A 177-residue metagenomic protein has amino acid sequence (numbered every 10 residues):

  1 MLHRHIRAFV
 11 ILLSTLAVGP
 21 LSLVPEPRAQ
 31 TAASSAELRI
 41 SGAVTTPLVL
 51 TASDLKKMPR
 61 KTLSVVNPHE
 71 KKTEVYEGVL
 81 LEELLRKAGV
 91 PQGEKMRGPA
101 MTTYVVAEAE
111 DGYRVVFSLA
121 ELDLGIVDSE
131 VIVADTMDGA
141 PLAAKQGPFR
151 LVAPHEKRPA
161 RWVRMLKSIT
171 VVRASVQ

Functional and structural regions predicted by a protein language model:
M1-H5: N-terminal secretory signal peptides that target proteins for export/translocation
A8-S22: Bacterial N-terminal signal peptides
R28-Q177: N-terminal intrinsically disordered, low-complexity segments enriched in P/E/S/T
